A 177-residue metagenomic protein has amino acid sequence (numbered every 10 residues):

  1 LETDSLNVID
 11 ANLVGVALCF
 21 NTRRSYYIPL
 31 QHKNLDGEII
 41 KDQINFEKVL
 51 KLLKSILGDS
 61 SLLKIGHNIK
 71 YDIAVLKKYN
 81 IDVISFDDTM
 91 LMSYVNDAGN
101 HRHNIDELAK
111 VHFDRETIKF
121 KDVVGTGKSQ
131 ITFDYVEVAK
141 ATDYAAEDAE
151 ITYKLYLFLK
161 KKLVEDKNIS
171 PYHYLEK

Functional and structural regions predicted by a protein language model:
L1-V111: Conserved RNase H-like, two-metal-ion catalytic cores of nucleic-acid enzymes
V83-I84, H112, I118-K177: Mixed-charge, glycine-rich, non-catalytic linkers/tails in nucleic-acid processing enzymes
